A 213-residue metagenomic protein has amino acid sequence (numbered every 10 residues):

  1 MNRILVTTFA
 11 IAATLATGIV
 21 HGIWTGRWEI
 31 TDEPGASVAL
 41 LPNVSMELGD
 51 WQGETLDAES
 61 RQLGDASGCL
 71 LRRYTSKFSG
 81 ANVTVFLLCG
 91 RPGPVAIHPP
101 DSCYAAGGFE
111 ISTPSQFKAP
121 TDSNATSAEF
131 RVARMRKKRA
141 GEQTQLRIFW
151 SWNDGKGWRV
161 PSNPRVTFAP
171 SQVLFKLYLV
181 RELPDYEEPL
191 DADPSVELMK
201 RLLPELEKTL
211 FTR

Functional and structural regions predicted by a protein language model:
M1, H21, W28-I30, W51 (+2 more regions): Residue-level signal for well-ordered alpha-helical segments
M1, S37, L56-S60, E187: General structural signal for secondary-structure boundaries
N2-I23, F117-R213: A short, solvent-exposed beta-edge/loop patch
T25-N43: Alpha-helical transmembrane signal-anchor/signal-peptide segments
L40-T55: Amphipathic alpha-helical segments
S45-M46, G68, S171, V196: A generic "functional-site adjacency" signal
G49, A81, V173-F175: A generic secondary-structure signal marking the coil-to-beta-strand transition
Q52-T167: Short, solvent-exposed recognition patches
